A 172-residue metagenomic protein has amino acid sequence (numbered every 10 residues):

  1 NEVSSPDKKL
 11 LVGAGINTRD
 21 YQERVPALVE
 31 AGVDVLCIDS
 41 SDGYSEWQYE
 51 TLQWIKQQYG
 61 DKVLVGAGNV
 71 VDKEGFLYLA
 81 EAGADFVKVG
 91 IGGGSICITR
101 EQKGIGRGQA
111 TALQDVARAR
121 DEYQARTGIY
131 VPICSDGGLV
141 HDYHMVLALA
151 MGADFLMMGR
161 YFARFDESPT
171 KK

Functional and structural regions predicted by a protein language model:
N1-D136, V140-K171: Alpha/beta enzyme core
